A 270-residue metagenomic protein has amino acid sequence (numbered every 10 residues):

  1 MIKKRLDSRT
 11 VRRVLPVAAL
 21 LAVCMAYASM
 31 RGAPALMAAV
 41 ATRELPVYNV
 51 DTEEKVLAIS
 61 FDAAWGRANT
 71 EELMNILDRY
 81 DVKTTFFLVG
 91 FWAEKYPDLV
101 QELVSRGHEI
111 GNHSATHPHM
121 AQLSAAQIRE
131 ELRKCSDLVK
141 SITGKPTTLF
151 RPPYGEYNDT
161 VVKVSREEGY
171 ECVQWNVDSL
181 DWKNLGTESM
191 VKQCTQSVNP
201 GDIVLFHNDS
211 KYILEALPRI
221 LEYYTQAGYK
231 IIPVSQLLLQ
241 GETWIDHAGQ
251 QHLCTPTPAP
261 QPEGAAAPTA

Functional and structural regions predicted by a protein language model:
M1-I59, N75-T85, P200-A270: Terminal accessory/targeting
L15, L21, G32, T42-P46 (+5 more regions): Sparse, context-dependent recognition of short Cys/His-centered cofactor- or disulfide-binding micro-motifs
A35-L123, Q127, E131, S136-S141 (+2 more regions): Active-site beta->alpha N-cap acidic-glycine motif
E72, E94, P118-T255: Catalytic domains of cell-wall/extracellular-matrix polysaccharide-remodeling enzymes, centered on de-N-acetylation
